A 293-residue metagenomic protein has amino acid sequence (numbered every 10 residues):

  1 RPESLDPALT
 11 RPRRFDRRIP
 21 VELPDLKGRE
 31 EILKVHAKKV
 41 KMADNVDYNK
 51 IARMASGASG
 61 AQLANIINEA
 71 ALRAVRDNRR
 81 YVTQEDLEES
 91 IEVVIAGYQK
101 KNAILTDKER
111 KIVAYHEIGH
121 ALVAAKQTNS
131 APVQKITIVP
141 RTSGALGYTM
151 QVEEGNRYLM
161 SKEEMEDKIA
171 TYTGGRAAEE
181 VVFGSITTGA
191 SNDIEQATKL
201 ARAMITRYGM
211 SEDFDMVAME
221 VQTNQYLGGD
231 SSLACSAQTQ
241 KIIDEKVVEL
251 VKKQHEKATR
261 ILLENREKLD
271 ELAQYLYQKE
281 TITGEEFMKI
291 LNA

Functional and structural regions predicted by a protein language model:
R1-P2, P24, K126: A short beta-strand-to-loop transition that corresponds to the Sensor-1 phosphate-sensing loop of AAA+ P-loop ATPases
P2-R14: Short regulatory helix/loop adjacent to the ATP-binding pocket of P-loop NTPases
D6, R29, L63, N68-A71 (+6 more regions): Alpha-helical structural signal
P7-A8, V21-E88, G97-Y98, Y172-E180 (+2 more regions): Conserved C-terminal "switch" segment of AAA+ ATPases
D47-Y48, A70-T128, P132: Conserved catalytic-core segments of large NTP-driven translation/proteostasis enzymes
R110-A114, A121-A293: Soluble catalytic regions of large protease machineries
